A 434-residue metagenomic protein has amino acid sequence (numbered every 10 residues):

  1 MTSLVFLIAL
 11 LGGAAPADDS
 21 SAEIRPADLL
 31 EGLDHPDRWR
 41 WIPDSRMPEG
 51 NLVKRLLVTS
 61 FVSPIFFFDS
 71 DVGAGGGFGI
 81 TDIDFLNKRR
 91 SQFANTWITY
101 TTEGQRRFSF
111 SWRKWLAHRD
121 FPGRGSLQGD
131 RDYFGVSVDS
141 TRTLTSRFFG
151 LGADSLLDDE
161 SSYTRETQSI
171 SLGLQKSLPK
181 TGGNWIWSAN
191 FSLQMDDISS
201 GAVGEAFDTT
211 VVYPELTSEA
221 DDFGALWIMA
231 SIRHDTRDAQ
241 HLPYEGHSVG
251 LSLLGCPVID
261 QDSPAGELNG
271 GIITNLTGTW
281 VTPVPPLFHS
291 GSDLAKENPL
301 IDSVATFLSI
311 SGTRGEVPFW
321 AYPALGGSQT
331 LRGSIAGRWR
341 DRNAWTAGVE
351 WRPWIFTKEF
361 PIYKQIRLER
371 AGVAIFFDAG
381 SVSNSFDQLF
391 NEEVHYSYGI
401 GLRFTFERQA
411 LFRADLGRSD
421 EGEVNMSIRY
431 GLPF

Functional and structural regions predicted by a protein language model:
M1-D34: Cleavable N-terminal export/targeting peptides
L52-V62, F66-M229, L411-D415, S419-F434: Gram-negative/organellar outer-membrane beta-barrel architecture
L57, D69, F85-N87, A117-R119 (+7 more regions): Outer-membrane beta-barrel channels and translocator barrels
V58, V72-G76, G104-F108, T164-I170 (+9 more regions): Residues that define the transmembrane beta-barrel architecture of outer-membrane proteins
G77-F78, R107-F110, T145-S155, S199-T209 (+7 more regions): Outer-membrane beta-barrel translocator domains and adjoining extracellular loop/strand segments of Gram-negative
I83-F85, T99-Q105, A117-R119, T141-T145 (+9 more regions): Sequence/structural signature of outer-membrane beta-barrel proteins
T96-I98, S155-S161, Y213-E219, G255-E267 (+4 more regions): Extracellular loop and loop/strand-boundary signature of outer-membrane beta-barrel proteins
I228-R370: C-terminal outer-membrane beta-barrel translocator/porin domains of Gram-negative envelope proteins and their
